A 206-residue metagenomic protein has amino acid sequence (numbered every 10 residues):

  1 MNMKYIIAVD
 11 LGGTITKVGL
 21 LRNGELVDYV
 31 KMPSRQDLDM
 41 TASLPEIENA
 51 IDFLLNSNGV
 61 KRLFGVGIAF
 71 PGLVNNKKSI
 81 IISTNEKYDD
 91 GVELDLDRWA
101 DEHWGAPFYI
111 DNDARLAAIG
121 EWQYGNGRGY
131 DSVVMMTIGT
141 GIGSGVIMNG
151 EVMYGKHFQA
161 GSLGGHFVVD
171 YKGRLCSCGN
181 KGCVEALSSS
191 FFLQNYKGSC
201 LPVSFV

Functional and structural regions predicted by a protein language model:
M1-I6, L11, V18: N-terminal charged helix/coil linker that caps or initiates catalytic domains
M3, G19-R22, V30, L38-A42 (+2 more regions): Glycine/GP-enriched mid-protein hinge/lid loop-to-helix segment characteristic of carbohydrate kinases
V9-T14, T137-G141: A short acidic Gly-Thr/Ser loop motif
I15, L26, V74, I80-I81 (+2 more regions): Hydrophobic "anchor" residues
R35-Q36, M40-P45, R62-V66, G72-S132: Glycine-rich phosphate-binding loop and adjoining helix at the ATP-binding site of ATP-dependent phosphoryl-transfer
I47-V66, P107-F108, K197-F205: Phosphate/pyrophosphate-binding loops at sites that engage ATP/ADP/AMP, CoA/4′-phosphopantetheine, polyphosphate
